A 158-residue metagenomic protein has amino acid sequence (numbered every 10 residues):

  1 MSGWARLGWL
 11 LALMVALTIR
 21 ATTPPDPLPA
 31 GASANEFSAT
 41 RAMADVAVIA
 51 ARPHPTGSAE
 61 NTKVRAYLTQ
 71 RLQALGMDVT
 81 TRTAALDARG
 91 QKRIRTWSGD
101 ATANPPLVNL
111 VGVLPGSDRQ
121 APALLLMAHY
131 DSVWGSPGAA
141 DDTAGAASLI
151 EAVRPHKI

Functional and structural regions predicted by a protein language model:
W4-R20: Hydrophobic membrane-insertion alpha-helices, especially the h-region of bacterial N-terminal signal peptides
A16-R65, R71, L75, D131: N-terminal capping segment at the start of a domain
M43-V46, R65, T69, A123 (+2 more regions): Extracytoplasmic/secreted envelope proteins and their assembly/folding machinery, especially bacterial periplasmic
A51-P115: A non-catalytic alpha/beta surface segment that caps or lines the substrate-entry region of metallo-dependent hydrolase
L72, L124-M127: Beta-strand elements within well-structured catalytic alpha/beta cores of enzymes that handle phosphate/sulfate esters
L75, Q120, P155: Conserved dinucleotide-binding and phosphotransfer motif residues
G112, L126-I158: Alpha-helical metal-binding/catalytic segments enriched in His/Glu/Asp
G116-A123: Proline/glycine-enriched tight loop/beta-turn segments at coil->beta junctions that connect or precede beta-strands
